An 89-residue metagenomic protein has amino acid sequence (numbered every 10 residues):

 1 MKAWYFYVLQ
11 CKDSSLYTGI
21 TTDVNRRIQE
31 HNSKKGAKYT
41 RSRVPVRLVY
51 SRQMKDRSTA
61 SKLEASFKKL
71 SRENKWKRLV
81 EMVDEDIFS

Functional and structural regions predicted by a protein language model:
M1-V44, L48-M54, S58-K68, R72-K75 (+1 more regions): GIY-YIG nuclease catalytic motif and its immediate N-terminal context
